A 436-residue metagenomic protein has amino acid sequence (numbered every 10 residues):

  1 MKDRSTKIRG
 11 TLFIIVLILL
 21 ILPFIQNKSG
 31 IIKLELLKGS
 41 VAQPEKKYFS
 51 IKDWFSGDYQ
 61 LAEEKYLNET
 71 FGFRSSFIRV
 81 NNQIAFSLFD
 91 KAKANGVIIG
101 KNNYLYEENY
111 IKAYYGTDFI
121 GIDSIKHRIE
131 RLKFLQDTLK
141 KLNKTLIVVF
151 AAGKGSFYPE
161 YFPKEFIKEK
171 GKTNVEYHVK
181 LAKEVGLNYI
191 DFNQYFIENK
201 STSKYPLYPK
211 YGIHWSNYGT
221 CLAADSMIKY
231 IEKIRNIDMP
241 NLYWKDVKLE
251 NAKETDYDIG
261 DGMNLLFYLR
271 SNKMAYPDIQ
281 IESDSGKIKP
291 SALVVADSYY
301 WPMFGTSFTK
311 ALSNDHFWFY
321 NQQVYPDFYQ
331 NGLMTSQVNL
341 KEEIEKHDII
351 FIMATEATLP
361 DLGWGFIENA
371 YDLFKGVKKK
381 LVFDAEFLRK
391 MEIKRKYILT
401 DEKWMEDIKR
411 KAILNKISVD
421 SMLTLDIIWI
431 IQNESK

Functional and structural regions predicted by a protein language model:
M1-K436: Extracellular glycan-modifying ectodomains
